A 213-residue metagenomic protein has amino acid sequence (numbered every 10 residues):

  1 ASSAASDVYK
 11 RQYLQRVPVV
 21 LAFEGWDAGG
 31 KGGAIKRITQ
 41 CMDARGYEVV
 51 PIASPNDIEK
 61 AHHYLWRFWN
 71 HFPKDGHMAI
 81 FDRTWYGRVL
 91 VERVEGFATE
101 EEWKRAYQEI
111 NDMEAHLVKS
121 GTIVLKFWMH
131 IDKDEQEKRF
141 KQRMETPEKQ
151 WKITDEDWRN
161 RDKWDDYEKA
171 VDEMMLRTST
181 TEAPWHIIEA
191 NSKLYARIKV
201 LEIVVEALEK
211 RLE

Functional and structural regions predicted by a protein language model:
A1-A5, Y9: Single conserved hydrophobic/aromatic residue that forms the stacking wall/gate of nucleotide- or nucleobase-binding
L21-E24, T122-E135, D155-R159, T180-K199: Phosphate-binding beta-loop-alpha motif at adenosine-nucleotide cofactor sites
F23-I38: Glycine-rich phosphate-binding P-loop
K31, E59-A61, G87-R93, K133-K141 (+1 more regions): Switch/connector loops and helix/strand junctions flanking conserved nucleotide-binding motifs in nucleotide-processing
Q40-V49: Post-Walker A helix-loop "phosphate-sensing" segment adjacent to the P-loop in P-loop NTPases
V50-I52, D57-E102: Conserved nucleotide-sensing/catalytic segment adjacent to the nucleotide-binding pocket in NTP-handling enzymes
R93-E109, L117-K169: A glycine- and Lys/Arg-enriched "phosphate-lid" helix/loop adjacent to the NTP-binding pocket of small-molecule kinases
K169-E213: NTP-dependent small-molecule kinase module
